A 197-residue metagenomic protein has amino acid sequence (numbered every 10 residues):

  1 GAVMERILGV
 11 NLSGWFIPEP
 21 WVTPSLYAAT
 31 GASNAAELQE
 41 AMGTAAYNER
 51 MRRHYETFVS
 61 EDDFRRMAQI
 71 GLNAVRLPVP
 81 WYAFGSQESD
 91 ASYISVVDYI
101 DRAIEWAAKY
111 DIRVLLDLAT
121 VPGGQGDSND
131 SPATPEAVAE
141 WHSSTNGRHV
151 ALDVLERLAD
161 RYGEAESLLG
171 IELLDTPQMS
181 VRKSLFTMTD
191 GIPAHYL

Functional and structural regions predicted by a protein language model:
G1-L72: N-terminal carbohydrate-binding accessory modules
M4-L12, P20, A32, K109 (+1 more regions): Active-site region of glycoside hydrolase catalytic domains
R6, R50-R53, R65-R66, R76 (+6 more regions): Arginine residue identity/basic-tract feature
I7-F16, N73-V79, V114-L116, T120 (+1 more regions): Structural recognition of the beta-strand scaffold that forms the well-ordered cores of secreted hydrolase catalytic
P18-E19, P24, T30, A41 (+10 more regions): Generic signature of intrinsically disordered, low-complexity segments enriched in small/polar residues
L26-R50, S89-I94, G124-T145: Aromatic- and acidic-residue-enriched carbohydrate-binding clefts of CAZyme catalytic domains
Y47-E56, W81-D98, E136-H149, P177-M179 (+1 more regions): The substrate-binding groove and active-site-proximal loops of carbohydrate-active enzymes, especially glycoside
E56-G123, I192-L197: Aromatic-lined substrate-binding rim segments of carbohydrate-active enzymes
